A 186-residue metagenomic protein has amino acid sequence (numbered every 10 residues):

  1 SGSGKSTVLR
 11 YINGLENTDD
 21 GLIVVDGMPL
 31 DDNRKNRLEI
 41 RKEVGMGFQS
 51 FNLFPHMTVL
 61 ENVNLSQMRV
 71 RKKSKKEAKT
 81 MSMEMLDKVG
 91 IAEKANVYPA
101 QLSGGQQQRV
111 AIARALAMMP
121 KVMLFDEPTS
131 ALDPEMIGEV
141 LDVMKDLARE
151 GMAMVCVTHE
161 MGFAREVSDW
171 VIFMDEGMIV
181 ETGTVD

Functional and structural regions predicted by a protein language model:
S1-V185: ABC family nucleotide-binding domain
